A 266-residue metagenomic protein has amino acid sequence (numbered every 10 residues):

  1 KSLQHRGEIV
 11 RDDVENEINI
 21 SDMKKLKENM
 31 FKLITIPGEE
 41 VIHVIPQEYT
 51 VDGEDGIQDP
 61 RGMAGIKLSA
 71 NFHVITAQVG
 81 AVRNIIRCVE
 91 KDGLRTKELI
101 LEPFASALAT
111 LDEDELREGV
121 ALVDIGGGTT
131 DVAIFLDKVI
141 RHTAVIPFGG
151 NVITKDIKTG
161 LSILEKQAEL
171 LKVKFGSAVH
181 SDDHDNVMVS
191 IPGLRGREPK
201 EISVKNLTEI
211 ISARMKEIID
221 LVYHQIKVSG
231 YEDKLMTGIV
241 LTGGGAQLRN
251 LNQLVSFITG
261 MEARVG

Functional and structural regions predicted by a protein language model:
K1, L122-T129, F135-K138, P147-N151 (+1 more regions): A short acidic Gly-Thr/Ser loop motif
K1-L122, V139-I140, G150, L161-I210 (+2 more regions): Nucleotide/phosphate-binding catalytic cleft detector across ATP-hydrolyzing and phosphate-transferring enzymes
D112-D114, G245-I258: Short glycine/threonine-rich loop-to-helix capping motif typified by GTGT followed within a few residues by an Asp-Pro
G126-T129, V255-G266: Acidic-glycine-rich active-site phosphate/pyrophosphate-binding loop
T143-V145: Residue-level detector of high-confidence beta-strand sites
R214-Y223: A general structural motif
